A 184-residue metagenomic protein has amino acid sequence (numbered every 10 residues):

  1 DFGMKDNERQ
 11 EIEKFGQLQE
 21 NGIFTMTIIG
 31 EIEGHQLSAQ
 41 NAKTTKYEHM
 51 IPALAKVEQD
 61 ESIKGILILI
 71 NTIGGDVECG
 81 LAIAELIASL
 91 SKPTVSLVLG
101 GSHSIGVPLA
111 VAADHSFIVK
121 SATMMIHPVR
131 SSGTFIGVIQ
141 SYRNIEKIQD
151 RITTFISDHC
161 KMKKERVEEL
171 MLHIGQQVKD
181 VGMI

Functional and structural regions predicted by a protein language model:
D1-I184: Terminal-region recognition feature
